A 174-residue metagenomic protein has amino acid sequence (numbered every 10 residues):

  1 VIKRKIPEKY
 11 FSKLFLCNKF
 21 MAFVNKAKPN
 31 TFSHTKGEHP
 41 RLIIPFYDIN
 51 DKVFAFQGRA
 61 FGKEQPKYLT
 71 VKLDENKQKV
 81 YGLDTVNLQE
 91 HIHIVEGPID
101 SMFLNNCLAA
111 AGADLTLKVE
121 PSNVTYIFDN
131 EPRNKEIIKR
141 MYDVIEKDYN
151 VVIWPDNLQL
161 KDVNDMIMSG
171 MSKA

Functional and structural regions predicted by a protein language model:
V1-K5, K9, F20, N25-S33 (+4 more regions): Replication-associated primase and helicase/ATPase modules
K3-K13, F61-Q65, G97: A generic short-segment signal for beta-strand/edge and adjacent turn/coil regions
R4-L16, C107-L117: Short, well-structured beta-strand/strand-turn elements
S12-C17, D100, N164: Generic, ordered loop/turn and secondary-structure boundary motif
M21-N123, I137-I138: Phosphate-handling DNA/RNA-contact segment within nucleic-acid enzymes
